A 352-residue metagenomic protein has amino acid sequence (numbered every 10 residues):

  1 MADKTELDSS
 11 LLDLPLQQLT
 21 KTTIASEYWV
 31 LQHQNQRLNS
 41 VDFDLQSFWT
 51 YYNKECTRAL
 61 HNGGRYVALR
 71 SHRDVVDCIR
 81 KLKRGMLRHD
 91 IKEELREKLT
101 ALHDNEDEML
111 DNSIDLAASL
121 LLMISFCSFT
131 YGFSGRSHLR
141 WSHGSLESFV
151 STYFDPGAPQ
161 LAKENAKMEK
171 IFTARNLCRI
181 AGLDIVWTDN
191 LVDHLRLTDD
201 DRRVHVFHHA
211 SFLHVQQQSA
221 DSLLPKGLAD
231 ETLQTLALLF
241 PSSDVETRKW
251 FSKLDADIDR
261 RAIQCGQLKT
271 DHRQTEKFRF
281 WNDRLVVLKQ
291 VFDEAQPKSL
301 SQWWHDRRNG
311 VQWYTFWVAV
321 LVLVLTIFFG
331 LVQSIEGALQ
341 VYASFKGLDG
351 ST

Functional and structural regions predicted by a protein language model:
M1-W313: Non-transmembrane
R307-T352: C-terminal single-pass membrane-anchor helix
